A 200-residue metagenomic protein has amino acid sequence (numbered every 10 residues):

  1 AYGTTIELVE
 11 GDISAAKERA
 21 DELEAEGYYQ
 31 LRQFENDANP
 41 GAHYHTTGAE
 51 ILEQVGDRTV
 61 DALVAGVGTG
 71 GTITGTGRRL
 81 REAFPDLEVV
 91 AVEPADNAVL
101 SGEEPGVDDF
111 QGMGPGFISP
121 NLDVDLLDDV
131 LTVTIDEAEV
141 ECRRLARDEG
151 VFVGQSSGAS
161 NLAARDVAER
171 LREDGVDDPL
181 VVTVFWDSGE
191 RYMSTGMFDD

Functional and structural regions predicted by a protein language model:
A1, G66-G77, V99, S156-A164: Short glycine/serine/threonine-rich phosphate/pyrophosphate-binding segments that cradle anionic phosphate groups
A1-A62, E93-R143: Small/polar-residue-rich loop-to-helix segments that shape phosphate-bearing ligand pockets
T5, D86-E88, D178-L180: Residues at the starts of beta-strands that form the adenosine-phosphate
T46, E50-L87: Glycine-rich ThDP/TPP pyrophosphate-binding loop and its adjacent helix/strand module within ThDP-dependent enzymes
G116, R165-D200: Phosphate-binding loop/pocket of nucleotide- and phosphate-handling active sites
D125-V176: Active-site-adjacent helical/loop segments in soluble small-molecule enzymes
